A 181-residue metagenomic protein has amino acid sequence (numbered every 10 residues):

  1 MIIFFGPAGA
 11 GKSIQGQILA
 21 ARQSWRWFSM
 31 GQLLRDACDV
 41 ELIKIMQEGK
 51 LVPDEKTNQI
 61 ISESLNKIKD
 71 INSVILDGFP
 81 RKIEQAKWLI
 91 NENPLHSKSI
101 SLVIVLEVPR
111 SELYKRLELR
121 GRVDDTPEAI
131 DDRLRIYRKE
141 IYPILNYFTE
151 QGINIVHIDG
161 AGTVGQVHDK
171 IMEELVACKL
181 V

Functional and structural regions predicted by a protein language model:
M1-V181: Glycine-rich phosphate-binding loop of ATP-dependent small-molecule kinases
